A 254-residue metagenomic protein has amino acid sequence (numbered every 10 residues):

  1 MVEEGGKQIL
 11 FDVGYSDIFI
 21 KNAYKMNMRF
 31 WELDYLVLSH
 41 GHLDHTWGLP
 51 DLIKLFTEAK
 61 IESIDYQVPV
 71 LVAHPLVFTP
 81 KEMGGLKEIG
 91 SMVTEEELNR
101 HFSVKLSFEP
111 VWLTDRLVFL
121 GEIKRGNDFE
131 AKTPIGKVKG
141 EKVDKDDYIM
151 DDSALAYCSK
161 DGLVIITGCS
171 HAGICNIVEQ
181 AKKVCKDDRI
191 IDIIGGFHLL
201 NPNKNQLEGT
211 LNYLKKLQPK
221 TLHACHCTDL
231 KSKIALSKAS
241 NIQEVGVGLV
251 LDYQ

Functional and structural regions predicted by a protein language model:
M1-G14, A73-P75, F119-K137, V164-I165: Metallo-beta-lactamase
M1-M26, Y148, D152-T167: Conserved beta-strand hairpin/beta-sheet module of binuclear metal-dependent hydrolase folds, prominently
K7-Y35, P50-D51, E58, K137-V138 (+1 more regions): Pre-active-site segment of Zn-dependent metallo-hydrolases
W31-E109, G121-K132, K215-L222: Active-site HxH/HxHxD metal-binding segment of metal-dependent hydrolases
Y35, G41-G48, D147-A154, C158-G246: Cap/insert and terminal regions of metallo-dependent hydrolase folds
G85-E88, E109-K160: Active-site-proximal loop/helix segment associated with metal-binding centers of metalloenzymes
F102-K105, R116, K238-V245: Active-site regions of enzymes building and remodeling cell-envelope glycoconjugates
